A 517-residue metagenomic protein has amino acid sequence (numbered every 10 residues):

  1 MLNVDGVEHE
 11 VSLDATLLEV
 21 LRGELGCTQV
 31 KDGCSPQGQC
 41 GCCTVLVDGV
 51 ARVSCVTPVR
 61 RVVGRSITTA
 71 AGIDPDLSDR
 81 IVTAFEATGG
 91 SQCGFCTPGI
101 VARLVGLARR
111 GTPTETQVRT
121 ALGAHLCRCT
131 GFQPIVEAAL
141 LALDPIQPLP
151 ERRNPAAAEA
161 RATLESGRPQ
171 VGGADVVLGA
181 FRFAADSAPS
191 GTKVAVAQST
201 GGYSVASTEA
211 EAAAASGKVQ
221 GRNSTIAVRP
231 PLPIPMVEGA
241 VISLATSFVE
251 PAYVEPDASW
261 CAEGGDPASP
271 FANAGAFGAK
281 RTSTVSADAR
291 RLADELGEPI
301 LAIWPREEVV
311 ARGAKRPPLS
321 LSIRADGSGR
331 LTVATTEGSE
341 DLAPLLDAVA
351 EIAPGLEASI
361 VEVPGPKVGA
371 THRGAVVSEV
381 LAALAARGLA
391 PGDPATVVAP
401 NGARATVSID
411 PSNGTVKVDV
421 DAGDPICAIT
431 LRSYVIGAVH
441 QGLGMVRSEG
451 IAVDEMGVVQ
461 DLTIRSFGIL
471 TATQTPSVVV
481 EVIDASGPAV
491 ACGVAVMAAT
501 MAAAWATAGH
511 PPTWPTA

Functional and structural regions predicted by a protein language model:
M1-E159, S224-I226: Signature of N-terminal electron-transfer/Fe-S-associated modules in redox systems
L2-N3, E8-A15, T28, S35 (+2 more regions): Cofactor-binding beta-sheet edge motifs in enzyme active sites
